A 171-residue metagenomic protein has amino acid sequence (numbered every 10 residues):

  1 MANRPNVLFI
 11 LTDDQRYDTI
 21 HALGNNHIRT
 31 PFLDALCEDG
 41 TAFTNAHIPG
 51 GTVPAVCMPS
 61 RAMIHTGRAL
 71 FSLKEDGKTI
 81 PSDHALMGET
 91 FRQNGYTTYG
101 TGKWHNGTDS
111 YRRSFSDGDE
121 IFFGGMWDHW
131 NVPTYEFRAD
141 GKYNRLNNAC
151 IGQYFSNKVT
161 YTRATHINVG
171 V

Functional and structural regions predicted by a protein language model:
M1-V171: Formylglycine-dependent sulfatase
